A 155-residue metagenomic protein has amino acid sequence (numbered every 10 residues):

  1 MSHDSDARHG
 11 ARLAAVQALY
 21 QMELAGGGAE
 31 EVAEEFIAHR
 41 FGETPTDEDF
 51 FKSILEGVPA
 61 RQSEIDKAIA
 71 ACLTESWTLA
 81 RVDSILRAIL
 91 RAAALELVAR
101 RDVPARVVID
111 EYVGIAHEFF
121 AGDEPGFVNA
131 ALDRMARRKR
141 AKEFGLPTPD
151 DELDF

Functional and structural regions predicted by a protein language model:
M1-F155: N-terminal interaction/assembly modules
